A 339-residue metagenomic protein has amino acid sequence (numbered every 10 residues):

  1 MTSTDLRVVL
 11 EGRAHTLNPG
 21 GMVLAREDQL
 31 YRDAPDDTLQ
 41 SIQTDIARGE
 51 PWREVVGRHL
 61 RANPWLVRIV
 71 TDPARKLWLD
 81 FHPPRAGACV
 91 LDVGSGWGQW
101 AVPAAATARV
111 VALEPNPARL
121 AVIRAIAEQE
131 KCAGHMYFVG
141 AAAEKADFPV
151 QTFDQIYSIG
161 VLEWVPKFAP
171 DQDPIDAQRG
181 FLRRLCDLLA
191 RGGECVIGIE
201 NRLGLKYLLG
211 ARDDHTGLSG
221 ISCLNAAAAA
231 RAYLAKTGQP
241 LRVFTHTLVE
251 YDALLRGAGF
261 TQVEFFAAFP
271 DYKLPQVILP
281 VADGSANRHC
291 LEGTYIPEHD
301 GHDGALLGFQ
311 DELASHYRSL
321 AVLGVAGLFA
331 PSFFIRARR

Functional and structural regions predicted by a protein language model:
M1-T44: N-terminal auxiliary segments of SAM/dcSAM-dependent transferases
L66-A86: Conserved alpha-helix/loop element of class I SAM-dependent methyltransferases that forms part of the SAM/SAH-binding
W97-T107: Conserved SAM-binding loop of SAM-dependent methyltransferases across substrates and taxa, primarily the Class I
A146-I156: A short acidic, Gly/Pro-enriched loop at the edge of an enzyme's catalytic core that lines a small-molecule cofactor
P174-E194: A short glycine-rich, Lys/Arg-flanked "PGG" loop and its adjoining helix->strand segment in the class I
V196-I221: Conserved class I S-adenosyl-L-methionine
L241-G259, E264-F265: Short alpha-helix
Q262-G304: Conserved catalytic loop of SAM-dependent methyltransferase domains
